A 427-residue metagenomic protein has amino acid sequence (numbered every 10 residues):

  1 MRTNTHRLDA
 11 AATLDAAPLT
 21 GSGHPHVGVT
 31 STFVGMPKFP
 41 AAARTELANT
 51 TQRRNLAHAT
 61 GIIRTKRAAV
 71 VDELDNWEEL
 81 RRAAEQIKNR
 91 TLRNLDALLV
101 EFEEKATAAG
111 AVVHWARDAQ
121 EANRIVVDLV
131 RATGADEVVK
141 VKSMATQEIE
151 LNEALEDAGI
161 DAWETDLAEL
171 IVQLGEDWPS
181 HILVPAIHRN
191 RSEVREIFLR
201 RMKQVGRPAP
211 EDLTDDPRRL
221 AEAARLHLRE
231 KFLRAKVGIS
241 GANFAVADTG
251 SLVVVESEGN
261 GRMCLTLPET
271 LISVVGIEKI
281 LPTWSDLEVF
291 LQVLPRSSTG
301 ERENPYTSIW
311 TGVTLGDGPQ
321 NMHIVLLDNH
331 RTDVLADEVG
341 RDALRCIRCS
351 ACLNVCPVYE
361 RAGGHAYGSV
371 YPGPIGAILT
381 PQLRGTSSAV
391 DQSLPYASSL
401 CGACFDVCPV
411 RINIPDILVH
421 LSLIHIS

Functional and structural regions predicted by a protein language model:
R2-D9, T13-V339: The feature marks the mature, well-folded catalytic cores of soluble enzymes
E101, K105, A109, I125 (+10 more regions): Generic, well-ordered alpha-helical scaffold segments in large soluble proteins
K279, L344-R348: Short, contiguous, pocket-lining structural segments that sit at or immediately flank catalytic/ligand-binding sites
D317-A343, L353-N354, V358-S427: Ferredoxin-type iron-sulfur electron-transfer modules in oxidoreductases and energy-metabolism complexes
